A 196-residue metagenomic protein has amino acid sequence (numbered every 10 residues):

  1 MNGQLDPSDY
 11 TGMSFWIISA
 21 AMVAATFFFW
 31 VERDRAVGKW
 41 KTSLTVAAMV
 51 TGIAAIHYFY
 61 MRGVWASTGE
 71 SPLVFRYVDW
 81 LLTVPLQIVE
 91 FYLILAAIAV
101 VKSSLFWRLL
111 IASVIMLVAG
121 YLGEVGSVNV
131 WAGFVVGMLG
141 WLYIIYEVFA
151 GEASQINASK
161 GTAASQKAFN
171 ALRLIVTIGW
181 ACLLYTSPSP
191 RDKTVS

Functional and structural regions predicted by a protein language model:
M1-A21: Hydrophobic transmembrane alpha-helical segments in integral membrane proteins
A21, S43-M61, A181-L184: Hydrophobic alpha-helical transmembrane segments of multi-pass membrane proteins
F28, E90, A119, W141-A163: Alpha-helical transmembrane segments in multipass membrane proteins, preferentially the mid-helix core
F29, V78-R108, Y121, V125: Internal transmembrane alpha-helix with an interfacial aromatic "cap," most often the third helix
G38-A47, K102-F106: Membrane-interfacial loop-to-transmembrane alpha-helix junctions, especially the N-terminal start
A55-R76: Helix-loop junctions on the outward
E124-E152: A contiguous pocket-lining binding segment that forms or flanks enzyme active sites
Y185-T194: Conserved small/polar residues in nucleotide/adenosyl-binding loops
